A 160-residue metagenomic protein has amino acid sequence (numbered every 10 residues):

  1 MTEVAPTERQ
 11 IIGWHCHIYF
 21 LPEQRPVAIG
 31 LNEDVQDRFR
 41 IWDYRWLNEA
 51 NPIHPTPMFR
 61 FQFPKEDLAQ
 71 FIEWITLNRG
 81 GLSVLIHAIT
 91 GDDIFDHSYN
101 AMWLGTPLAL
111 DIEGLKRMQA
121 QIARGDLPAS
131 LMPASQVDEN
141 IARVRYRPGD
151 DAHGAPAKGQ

Functional and structural regions predicted by a protein language model:
M1-Q160: Long, contiguous binding/interaction regions
